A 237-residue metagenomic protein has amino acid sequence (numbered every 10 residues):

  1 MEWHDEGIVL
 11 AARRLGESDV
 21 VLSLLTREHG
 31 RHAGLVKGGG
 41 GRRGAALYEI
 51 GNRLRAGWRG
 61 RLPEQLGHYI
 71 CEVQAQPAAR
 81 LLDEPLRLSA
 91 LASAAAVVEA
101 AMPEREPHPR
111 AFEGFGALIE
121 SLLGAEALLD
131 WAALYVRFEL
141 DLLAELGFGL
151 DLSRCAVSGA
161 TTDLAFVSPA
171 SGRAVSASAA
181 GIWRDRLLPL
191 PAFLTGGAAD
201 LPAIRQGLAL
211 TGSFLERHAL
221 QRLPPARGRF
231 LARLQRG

Functional and structural regions predicted by a protein language model:
M1-V21, L25-G237: Non-catalytic alpha-helical scaffolds and adjoining flexible linkers that form interface surfaces for assembly
